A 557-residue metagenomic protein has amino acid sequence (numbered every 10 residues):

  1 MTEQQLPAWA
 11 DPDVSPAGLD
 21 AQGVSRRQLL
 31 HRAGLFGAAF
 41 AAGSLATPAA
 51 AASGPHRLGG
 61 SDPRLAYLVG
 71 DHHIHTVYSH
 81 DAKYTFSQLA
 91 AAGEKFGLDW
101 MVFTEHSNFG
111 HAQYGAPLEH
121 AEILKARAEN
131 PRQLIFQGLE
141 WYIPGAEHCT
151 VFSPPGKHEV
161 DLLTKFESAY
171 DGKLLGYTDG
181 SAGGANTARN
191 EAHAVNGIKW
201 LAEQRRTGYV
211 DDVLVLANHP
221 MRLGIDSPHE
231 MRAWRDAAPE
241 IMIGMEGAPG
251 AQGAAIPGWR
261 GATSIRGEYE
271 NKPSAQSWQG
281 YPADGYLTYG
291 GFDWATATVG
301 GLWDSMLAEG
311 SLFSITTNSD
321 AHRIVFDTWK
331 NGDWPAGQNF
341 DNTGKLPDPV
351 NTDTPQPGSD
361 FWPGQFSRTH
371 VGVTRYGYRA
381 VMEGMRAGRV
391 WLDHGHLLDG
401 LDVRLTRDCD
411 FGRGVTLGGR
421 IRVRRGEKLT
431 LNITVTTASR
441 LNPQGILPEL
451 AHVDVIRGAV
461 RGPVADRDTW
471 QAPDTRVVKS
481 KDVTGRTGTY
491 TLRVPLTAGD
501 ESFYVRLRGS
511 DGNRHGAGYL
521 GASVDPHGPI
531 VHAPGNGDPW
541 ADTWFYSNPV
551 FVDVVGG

Functional and structural regions predicted by a protein language model:
L6-G18, S53-Y67, S79, F86-L89 (+4 more regions): C-terminal functional module detector
P12-F40: N-terminal secretory signal peptides and thylakoid transit peptides that target proteins across membranes
P48-A52: Sec-dependent signal peptide cleavage junction
S53-R232, T296-A297, N318-A321, G516-G518 (+3 more regions): A metal-dependent hydrolase metal-coordination microenvironment
G110-P117, P257-R260, G290-G291, D333: Short, flexible/disordered intra-domain loops and linkers
V151-S153, R222-M242, R323-N342: Substrate-binding cleft/loops of secretory-pathway carbohydrate-active enzymes
K157-S168, W234-G253, A336-P355, H370-T374: Acidic, His- and aromatic-enriched active-site or binding-groove loops in soluble protein domains that engage sugars
K165-G184, G258-T288: A solvent-exposed, charged loop/short amphipathic helix patch at secondary-structure junctions
